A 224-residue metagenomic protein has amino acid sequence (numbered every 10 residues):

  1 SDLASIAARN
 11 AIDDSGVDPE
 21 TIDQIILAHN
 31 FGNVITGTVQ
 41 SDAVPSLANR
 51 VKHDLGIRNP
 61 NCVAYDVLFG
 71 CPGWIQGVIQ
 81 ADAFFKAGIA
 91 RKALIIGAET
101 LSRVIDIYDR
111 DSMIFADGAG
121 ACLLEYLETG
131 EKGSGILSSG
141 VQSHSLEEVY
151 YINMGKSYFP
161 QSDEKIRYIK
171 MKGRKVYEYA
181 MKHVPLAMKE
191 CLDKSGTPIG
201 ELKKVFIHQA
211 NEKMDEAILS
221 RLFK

Functional and structural regions predicted by a protein language model:
S1, D109-K182, L186: Condensing-enzyme catalytic core mediating Claisen C-C bond formation in acyl metabolism
S1, V34-K92, R221-K224: Conserved catalytic cysteine-centered active-site region of acyl-thioester-dependent Claisen-condensing enzymes
S1-N30, V34, G155-K203, M214-F223: Conserved active-site "lid/cap" helical segment
D2-I6, D42, S46, P72 (+8 more regions): Conserved active-site and cofactor/substrate-binding residues in soluble primary-metabolism enzymes
D14-D23, I57-N61, K86-I95, T129-E131 (+2 more regions): Structural signature of cysteine-dependent C-C bond-forming condensing enzymes
A28-N33, L68-G73, G97-S102, Q142-S143: Acidic, glycine-rich active-site loops and adjacent beta-strand->loop/helix elements that engage anionic groups
H29-N30, G97-E99, D117-G118, Y126-L127 (+2 more regions): Fold-independent oxyanion-binding glycine-rich loops and adjacent beta-strand/coil segments at enzyme active sites
K86-G120: Flexible, glycine-rich active-site loops centered on histidine and acidic residues that chelate a metal or position
